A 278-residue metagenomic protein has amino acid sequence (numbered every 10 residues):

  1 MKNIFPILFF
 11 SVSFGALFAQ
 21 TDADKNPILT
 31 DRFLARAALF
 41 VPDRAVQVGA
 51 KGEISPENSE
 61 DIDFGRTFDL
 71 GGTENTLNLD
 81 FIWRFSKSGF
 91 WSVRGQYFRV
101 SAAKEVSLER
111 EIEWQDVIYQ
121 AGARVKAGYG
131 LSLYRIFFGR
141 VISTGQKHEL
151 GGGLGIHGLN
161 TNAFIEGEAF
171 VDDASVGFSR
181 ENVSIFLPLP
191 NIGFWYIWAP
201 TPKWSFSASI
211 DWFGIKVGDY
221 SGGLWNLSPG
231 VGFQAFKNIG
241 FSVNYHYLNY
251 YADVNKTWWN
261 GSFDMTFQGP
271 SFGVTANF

Functional and structural regions predicted by a protein language model:
M1-D31: Cleavable N-terminal export/targeting peptides
Q20-V100, N277: Short glycine/proline- and aromatic-enriched beta-strand/turn motifs that initiate or cap beta-hairpins
R32, E74-N78, L131-R135, E149 (+3 more regions): Transmembrane beta-barrel architecture of outer-membrane proteins
R36-F40, R94-F98, G153-H157, S209-D211 (+1 more regions): Transmembrane beta-strands of outer-membrane beta-barrel proteins
A37-L39, L79-W83, I136-R140, L154-G158 (+4 more regions): Residues on the lipid-exposed face of transmembrane beta-strands in outer-membrane beta-barrel proteins
A45-N75, R99-S132, L159-L187, I215-Y220 (+1 more regions): Extracellular/periplasm-exposed beta-strand and loop segments of Gram-negative cell-envelope proteins, dominated by
G89-V93, Q146-H148, P202-F206, K237-F241: Repeated loop/turn-to-beta-strand initiation elements of outer-membrane beta-barrel proteins
I142, H157-N238, L248-Y251, F278: Outer-membrane beta-barrel transmembrane domain signature
